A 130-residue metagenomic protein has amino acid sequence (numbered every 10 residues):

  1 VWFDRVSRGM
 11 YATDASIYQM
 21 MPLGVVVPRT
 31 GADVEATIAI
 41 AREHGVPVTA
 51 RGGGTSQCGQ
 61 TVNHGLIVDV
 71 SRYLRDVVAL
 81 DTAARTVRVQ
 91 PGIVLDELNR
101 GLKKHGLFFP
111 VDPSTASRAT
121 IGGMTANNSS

Functional and structural regions predicted by a protein language model:
V1-A12: Conserved oxyanion/phosphate-binding beta-strand-loop segments in alpha/beta enzyme cores
V6, S114-A116: Active-site beta-loop-alpha junctions enriched in small/polar residues
D14-I17, Q57-V62: Short glycine-biased active-site loop of nucleotidyltransferases that positions the nucleotide triphosphate and helps
S16-V48, L66, V70-S114, T125 (+1 more regions): N-terminal glycine-rich flavin-associated loop
R51: Conserved PLP cofactor-binding pocket of PLP-dependent enzymes
R118-G122: Beta-rich nucleic-acid/ligand-interaction surfaces
